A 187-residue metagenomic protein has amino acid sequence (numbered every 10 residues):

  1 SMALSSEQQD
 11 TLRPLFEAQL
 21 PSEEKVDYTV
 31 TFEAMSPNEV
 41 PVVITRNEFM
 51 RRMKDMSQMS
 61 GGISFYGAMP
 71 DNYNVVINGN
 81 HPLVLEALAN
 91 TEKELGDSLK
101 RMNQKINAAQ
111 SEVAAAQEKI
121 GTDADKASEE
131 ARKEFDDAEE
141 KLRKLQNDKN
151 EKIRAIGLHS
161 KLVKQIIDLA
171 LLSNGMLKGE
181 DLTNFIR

Functional and structural regions predicted by a protein language model:
S1-R187: Long, intrinsically disordered, charge-dense linkers/tails
